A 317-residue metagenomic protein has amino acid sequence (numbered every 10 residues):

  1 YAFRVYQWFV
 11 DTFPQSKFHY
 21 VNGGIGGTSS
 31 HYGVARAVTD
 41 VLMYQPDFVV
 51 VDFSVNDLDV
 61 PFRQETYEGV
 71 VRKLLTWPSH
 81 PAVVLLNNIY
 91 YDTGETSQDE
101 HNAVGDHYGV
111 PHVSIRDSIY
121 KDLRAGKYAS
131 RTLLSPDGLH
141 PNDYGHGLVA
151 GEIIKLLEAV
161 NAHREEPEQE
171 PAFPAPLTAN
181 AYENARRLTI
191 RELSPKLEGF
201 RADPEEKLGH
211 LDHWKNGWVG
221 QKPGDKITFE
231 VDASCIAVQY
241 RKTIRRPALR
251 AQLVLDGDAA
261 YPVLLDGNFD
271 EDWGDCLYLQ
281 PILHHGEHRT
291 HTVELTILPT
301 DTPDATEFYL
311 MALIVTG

Functional and structural regions predicted by a protein language model:
Y1-G23, T39-Q45, T228, A237-R246 (+2 more regions): Serine-esterase "nucleophile elbow" of acetyl-processing enzymes
A2, Y6, V34, V38 (+4 more regions): Extracytoplasmic/secreted envelope proteins and their assembly/folding machinery, especially bacterial periplasmic
H19-G24, F48-F53, A82-N87, H112-S114: Structural recognition of the beta-strand scaffold that forms the well-ordered cores of secreted hydrolase catalytic
I25-S30, S54-V60, P81, I89-T93 (+2 more regions): Solvent-exposed loop/turn segments at secondary-structure junctions within structured extracellular/periplasmic domains
S30-Q64: Oxyanion-hole/transition-state-stabilizing segment in secreted/luminal serine hydrolases and related acyltransferases
D52-N56, T66-A103: Active-site segments of SGNH/GDSL-like serine hydrolases that catalyze O-acetyl group transfer/hydrolysis on lipids
Y90-R191: Catalytic His-Asp segment of secreted/periplasmic serine-dependent ester chemistry enzymes
G147-G317: Conserved catalytic region of serine esterases and O-acyltransferases that act on ester linkages in lipids
